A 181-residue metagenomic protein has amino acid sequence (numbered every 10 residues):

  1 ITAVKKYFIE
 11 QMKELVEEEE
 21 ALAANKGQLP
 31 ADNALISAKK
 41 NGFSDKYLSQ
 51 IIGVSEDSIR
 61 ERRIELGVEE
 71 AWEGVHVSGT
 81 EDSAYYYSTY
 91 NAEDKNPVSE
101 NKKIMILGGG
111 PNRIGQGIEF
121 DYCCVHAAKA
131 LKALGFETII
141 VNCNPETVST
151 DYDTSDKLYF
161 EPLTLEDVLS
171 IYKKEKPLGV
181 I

Functional and structural regions predicted by a protein language model:
I1-I181: ATP-dependent carboxylate/acyl-activation modules
